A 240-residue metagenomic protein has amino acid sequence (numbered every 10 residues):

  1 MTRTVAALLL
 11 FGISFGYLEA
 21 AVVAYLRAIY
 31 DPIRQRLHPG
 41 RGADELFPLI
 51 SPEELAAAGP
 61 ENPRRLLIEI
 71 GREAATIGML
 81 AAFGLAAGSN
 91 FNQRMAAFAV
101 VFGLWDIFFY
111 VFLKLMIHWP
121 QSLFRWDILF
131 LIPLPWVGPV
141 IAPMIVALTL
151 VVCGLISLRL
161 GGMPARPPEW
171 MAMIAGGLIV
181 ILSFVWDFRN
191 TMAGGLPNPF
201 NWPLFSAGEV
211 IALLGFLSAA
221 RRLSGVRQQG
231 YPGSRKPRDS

Functional and structural regions predicted by a protein language model:
M1-Y17, V23-L26, L85, R94-M95 (+1 more regions): N-terminal leader/auxiliary helical segments
L10, G71, V101-L104: Hydrophobic residues within alpha-helical transmembrane segments of multi-pass solute transporters/permease subunits
G16-A28, G103-Q121: Transmembrane alpha-helix/helix-exit interface in multi-pass inner-membrane proteins
A24-I70, S122-P135, V140, M144: Extracytosolic (periplasmic/ER-lumenal) interhelical loops and adjacent juxtamembrane/interface segments of multi-pass
A43-I50, S89-R94, H118-S122, V151-G161: Hydrophobic alpha-helical transmembrane segments
I68-F83, V146-V152: Hydrophobic alpha-helical transmembrane segments
T76-S89, F112-P120, I156: Membrane-helix exit/interface motif
G84-V111: Hydrophobic/aromatic-rich structural module bridging two neighboring secondary-structure elements via a short loop
